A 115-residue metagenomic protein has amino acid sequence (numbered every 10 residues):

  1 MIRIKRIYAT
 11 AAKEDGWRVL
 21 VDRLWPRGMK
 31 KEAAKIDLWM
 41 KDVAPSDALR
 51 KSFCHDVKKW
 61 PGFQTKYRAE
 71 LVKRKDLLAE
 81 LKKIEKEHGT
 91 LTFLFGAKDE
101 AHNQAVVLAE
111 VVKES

Functional and structural regions predicted by a protein language model:
M1-S115: Residues lining hydrophobic/aromatic ligand-binding pockets adjacent to catalytic sites
